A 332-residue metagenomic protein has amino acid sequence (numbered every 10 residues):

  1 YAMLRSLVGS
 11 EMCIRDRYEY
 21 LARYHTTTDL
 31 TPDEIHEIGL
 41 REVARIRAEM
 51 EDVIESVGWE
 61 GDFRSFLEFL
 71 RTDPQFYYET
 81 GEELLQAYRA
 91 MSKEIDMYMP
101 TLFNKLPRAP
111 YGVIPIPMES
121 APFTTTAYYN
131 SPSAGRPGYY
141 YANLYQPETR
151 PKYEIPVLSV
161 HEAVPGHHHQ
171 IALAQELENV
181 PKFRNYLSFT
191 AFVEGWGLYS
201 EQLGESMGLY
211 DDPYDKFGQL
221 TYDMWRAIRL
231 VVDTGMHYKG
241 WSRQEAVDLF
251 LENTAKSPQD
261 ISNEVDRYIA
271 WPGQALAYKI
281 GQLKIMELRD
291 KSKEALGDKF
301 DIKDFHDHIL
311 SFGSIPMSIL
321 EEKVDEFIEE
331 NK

Functional and structural regions predicted by a protein language model:
Y1-G9, C13: Single conserved hydrophobic/aromatic residue that forms the stacking wall/gate of nucleotide- or nucleobase-binding
S10-K332: N-terminal maturation segment of proteins
